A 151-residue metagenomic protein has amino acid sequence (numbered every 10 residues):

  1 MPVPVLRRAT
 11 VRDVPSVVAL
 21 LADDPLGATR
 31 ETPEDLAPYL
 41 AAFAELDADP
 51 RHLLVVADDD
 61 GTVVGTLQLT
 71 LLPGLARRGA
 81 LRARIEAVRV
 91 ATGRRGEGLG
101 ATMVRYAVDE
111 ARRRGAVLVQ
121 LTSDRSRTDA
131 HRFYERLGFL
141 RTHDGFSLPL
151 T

Functional and structural regions predicted by a protein language model:
M1-R12: Conserved N-terminal entry element of GNAT/NAT acetyltransferase domains
P4, G61-T66, A83: Glycine-rich phosphate/pyrophosphate-binding loop shared by adenosine-nucleotide-utilizing enzymes
A22-A42: Conserved GNAT-fold acetyl-CoA-binding loop/helix
A44-V55, R84: A short helix-loop-beta-strand connector motif used in the catalytic cores of GNAT acetyltransferases and, in some
V56, T62-L71, R89: Conserved beta-strand in the GNAT
A87-V90, G96-D109, R136: Conserved acetyl-CoA-binding loop-helix of GNAT-fold acetyltransferases
V104, A111-S123: Conserved GNAT acetyl-CoA-binding A-motif
Q120-A130, S147-T151: Conserved beta-strand-loop-alpha-helix junction that forms the acyl-donor binding cleft
